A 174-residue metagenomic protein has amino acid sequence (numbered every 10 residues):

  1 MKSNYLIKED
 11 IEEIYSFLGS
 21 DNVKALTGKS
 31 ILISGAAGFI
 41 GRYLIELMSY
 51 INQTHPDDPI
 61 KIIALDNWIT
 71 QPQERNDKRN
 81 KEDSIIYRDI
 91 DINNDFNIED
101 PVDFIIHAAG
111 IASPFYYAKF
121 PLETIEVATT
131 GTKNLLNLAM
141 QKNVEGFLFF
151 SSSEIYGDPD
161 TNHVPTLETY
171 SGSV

Functional and structural regions predicted by a protein language model:
M1-V174: N-terminal Rossmann-like NAD(P)+-binding domain of SDR-like oxidoreductases, especially those catalyzing
